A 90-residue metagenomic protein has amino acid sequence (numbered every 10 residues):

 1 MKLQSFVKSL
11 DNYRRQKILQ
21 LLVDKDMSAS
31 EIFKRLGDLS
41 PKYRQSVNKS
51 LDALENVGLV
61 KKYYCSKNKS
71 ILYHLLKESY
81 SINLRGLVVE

Functional and structural regions predicted by a protein language model:
M1-Q20: Short alpha-helical segments that sit at the start of domains
Y13, L22-E31: Short capping segments at the starts of secondary-structure elements
E31-S40: DNA-recognition alpha helix
P41-N56: Short amphipathic alpha-helical interaction segments
E55-C65: A short, conserved structural fragment
K67-E90: Conserved segment of winged-helix/HTH DNA-binding domains
